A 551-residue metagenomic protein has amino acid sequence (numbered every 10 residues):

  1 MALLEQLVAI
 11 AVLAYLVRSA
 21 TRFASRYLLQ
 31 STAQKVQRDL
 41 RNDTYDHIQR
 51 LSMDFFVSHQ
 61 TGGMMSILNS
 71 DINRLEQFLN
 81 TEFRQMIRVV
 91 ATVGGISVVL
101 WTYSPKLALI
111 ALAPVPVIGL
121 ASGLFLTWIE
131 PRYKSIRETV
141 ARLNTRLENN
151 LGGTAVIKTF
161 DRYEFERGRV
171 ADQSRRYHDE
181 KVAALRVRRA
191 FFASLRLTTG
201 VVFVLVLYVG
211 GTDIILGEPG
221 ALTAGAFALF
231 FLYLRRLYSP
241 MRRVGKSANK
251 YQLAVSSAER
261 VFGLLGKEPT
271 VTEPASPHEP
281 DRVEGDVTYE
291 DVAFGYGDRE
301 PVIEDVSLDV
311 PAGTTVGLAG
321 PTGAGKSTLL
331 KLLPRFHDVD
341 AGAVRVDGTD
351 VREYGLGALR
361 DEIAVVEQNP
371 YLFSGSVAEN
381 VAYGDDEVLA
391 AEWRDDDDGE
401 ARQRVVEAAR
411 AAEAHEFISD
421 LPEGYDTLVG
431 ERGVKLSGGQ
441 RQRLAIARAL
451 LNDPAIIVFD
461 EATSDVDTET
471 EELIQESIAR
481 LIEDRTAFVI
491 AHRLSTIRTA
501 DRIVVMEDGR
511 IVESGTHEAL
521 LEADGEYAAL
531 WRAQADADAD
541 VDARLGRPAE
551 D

Functional and structural regions predicted by a protein language model:
M1-R38, V57, A121, G225: Transmembrane-helix motif of ABC transporter permease domains
A11, T81-I136, V206-L222, S239: Transmembrane helices of ABC transporter permease
L29-Q30, Q49-V93: Juxtamembrane loop-to-helix connectors within ABC transporter transmembrane domains
K35-D54, Q60-N69, K134-H178, Y238-G245 (+1 more regions): Short cytosolic helices in intracellular loops of multi-pass membrane proteins
M53, I72-L79, F83, A91 (+7 more regions): An intracellular "coupling" helix at the cytosolic face of ABC transporter transmembrane type-1 domains
V99-L112, A190-E259: Helix-loop-helix
P269-R282, L520: Pre-NBD coupling/linker segments of ABC/ABC-like ATPases
D281-D551: ABC-type nucleotide-binding domain
